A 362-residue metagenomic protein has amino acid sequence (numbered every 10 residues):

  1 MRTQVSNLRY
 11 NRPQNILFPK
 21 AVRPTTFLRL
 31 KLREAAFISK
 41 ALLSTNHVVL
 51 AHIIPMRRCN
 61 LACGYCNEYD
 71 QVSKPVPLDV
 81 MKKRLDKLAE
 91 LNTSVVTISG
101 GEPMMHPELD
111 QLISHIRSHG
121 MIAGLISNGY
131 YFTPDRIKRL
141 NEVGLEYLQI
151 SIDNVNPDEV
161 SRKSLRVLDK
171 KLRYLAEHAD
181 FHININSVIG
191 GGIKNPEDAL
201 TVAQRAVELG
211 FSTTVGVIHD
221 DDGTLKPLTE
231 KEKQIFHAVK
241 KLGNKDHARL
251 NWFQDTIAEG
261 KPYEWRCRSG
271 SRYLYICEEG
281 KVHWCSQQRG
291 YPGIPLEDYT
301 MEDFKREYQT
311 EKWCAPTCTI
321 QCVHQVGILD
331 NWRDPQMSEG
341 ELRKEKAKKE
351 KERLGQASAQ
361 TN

Functional and structural regions predicted by a protein language model:
M1-N11, V76, I122, E142-Y147 (+5 more regions): Radical SAM enzyme [4Fe-4S]-AdoMet core and its adjacent flexible, acidic and glycine-rich loops/tails across
Y10-Y147, G340-E341, E345-R353, N362: Conserved alpha-helical substructure of the radical SAM core
L28-V48, G243, Q254-D255, Q287-D303: Short, charged low-complexity linear segments at domain edges
L42-L43, L140, L175, E264-R266 (+2 more regions): Short secondary-structure boundary/capping segments
H52, M56-C59, G260, E307 (+2 more regions): Residue-level signal for mature regions of secreted extracellular proteins and peptides
R58-E68, W284, W313-H324: Local cysteine-cluster metal-coordination motifs and their immediate loop/turn environment, predominantly Fe-S cluster
R306-K351: Cysteine/selenocysteine-centered motifs that mediate thiol-based redox chemistry or coordinate metal-sulfur cofactors
A357-A359: Rossmann-like nucleotide/phosphate-binding core characteristic of flavoprotein oxidoreductases
